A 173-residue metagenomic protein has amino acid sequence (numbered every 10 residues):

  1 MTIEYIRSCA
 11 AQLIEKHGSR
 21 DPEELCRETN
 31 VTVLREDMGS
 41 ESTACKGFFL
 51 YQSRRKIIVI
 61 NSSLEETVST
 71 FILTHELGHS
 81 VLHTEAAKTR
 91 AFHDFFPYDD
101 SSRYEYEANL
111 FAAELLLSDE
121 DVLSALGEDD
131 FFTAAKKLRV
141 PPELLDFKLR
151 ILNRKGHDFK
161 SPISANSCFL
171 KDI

Functional and structural regions predicted by a protein language model:
M1-I173: Active-site hotspot residues in diverse enzymes, especially metal/ion-binding acidic/histidine motifs
